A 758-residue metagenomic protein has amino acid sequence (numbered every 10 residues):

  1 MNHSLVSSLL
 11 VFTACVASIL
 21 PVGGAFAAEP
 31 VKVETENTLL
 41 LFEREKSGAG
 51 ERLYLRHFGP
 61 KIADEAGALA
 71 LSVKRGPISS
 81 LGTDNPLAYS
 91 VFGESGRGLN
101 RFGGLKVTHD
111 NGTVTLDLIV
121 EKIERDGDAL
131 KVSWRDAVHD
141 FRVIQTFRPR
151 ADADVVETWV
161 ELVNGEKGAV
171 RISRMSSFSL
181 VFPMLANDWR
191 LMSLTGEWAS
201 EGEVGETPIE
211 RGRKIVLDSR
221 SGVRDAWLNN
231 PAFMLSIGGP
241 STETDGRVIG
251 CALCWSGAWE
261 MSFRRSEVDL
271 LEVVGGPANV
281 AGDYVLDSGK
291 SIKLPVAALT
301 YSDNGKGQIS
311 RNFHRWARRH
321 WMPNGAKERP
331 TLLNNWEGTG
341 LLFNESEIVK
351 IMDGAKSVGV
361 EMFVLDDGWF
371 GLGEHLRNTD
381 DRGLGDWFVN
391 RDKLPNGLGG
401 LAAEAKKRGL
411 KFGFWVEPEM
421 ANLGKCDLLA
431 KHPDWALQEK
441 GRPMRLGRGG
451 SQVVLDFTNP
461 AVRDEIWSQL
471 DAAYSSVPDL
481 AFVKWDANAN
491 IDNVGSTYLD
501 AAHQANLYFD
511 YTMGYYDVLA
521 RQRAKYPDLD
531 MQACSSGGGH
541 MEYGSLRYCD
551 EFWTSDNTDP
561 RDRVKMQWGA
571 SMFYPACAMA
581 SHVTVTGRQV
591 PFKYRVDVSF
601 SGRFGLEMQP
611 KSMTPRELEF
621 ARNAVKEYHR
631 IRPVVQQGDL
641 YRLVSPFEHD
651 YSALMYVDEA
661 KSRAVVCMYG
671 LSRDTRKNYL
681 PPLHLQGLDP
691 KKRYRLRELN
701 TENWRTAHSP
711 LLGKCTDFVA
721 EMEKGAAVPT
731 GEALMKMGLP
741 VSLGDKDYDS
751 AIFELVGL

Functional and structural regions predicted by a protein language model:
A28-E34, T38-F42, A49-R264, V280 (+1 more regions): Polysaccharide-binding surfaces and accessory modules of carbohydrate-active proteins
N37, L116-V120, Y284-D303, Y748-V756: Short Pro-Gly-centered flexible turn/kink motifs
N37, V160, G289, A405 (+4 more regions): Conserved, mostly hydrophobic/aromatic
P86-A88, G93-L116, D245-G257, T300-M322 (+5 more regions): Glycine-rich, aromatic-flanked loop segments that form ligand/cofactor-binding clefts across common enzyme folds
F233-L235, E243, P646-D689: Carbohydrate-binding surface patches
A326-S468, Y474-F482: Aromatic-lined carbohydrate-binding/catalytic grooves of carbohydrate-active enzymes
L428-D464, F509-S612: Glycan-recognition surfaces
R673-L758: C-terminal beta-sandwich/jelly-roll accessory domains of carbohydrate-active enzymes
